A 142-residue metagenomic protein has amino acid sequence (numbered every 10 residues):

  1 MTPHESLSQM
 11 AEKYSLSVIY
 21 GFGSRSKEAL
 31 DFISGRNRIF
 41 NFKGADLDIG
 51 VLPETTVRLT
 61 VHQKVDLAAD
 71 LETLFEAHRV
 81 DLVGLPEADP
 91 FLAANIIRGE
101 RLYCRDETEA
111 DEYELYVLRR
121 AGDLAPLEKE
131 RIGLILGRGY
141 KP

Functional and structural regions predicted by a protein language model:
M1-F42, E54-P142: Catalytic core of pol beta-like nucleotidyltransferases
L47-V51: Short, aliphatic-rich beta-strand segments
